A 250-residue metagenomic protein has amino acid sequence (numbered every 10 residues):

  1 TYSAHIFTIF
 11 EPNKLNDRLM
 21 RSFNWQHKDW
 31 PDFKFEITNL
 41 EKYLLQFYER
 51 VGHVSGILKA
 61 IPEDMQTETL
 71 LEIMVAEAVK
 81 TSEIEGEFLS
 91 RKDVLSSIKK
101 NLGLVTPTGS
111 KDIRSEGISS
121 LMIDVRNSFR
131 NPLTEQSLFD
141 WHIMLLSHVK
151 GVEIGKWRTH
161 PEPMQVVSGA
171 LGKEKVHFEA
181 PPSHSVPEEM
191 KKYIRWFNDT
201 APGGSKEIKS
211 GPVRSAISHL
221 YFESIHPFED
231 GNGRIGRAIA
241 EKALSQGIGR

Functional and structural regions predicted by a protein language model:
T1-R250: FIC/Doc superfamily catalytic core
